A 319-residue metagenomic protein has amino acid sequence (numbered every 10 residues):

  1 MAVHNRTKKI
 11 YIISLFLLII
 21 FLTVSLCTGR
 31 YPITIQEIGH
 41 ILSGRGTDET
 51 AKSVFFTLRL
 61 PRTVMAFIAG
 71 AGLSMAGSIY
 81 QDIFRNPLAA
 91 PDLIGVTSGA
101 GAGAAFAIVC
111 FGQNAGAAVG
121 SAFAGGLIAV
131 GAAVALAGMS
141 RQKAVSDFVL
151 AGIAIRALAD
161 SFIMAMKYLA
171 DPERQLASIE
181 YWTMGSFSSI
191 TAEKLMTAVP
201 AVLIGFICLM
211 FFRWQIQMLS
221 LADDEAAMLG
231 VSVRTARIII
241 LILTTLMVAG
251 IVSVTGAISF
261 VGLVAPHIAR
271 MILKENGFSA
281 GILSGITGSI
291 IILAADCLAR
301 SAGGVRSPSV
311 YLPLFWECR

Functional and structural regions predicted by a protein language model:
M1-R319: Alpha-helical transmembrane segments in inner-membrane proteins
